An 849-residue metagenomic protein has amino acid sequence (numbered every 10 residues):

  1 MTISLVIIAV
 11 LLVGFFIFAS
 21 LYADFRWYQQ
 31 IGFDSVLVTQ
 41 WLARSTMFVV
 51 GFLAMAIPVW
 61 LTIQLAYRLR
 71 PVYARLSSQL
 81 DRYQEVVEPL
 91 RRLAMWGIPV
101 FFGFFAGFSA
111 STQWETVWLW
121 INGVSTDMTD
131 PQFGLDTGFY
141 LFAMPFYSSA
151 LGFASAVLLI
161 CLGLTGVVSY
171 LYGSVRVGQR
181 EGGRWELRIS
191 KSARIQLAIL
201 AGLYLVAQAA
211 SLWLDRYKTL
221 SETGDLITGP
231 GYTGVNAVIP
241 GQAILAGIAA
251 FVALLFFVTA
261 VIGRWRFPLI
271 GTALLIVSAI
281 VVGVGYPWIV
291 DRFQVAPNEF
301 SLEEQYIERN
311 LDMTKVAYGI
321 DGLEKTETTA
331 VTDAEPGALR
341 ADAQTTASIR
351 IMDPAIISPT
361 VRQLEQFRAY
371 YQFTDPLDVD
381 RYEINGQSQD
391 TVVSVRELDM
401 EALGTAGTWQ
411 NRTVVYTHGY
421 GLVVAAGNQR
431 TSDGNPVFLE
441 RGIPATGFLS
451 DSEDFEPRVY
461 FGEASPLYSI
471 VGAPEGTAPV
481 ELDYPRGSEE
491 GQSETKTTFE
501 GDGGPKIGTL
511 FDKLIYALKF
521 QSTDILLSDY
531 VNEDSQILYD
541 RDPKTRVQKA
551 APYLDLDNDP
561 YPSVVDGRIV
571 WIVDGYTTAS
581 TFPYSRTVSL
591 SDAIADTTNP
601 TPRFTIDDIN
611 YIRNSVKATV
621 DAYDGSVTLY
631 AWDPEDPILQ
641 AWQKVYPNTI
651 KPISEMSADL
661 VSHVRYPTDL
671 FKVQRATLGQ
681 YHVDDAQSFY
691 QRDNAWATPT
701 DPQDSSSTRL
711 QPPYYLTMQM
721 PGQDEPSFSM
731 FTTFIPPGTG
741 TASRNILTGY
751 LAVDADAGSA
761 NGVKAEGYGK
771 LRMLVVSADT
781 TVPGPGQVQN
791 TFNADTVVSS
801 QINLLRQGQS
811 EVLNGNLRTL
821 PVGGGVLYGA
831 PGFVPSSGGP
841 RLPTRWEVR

Functional and structural regions predicted by a protein language model:
S4-R849: Soluble extracytoplasmic regions of secretory-pathway and membrane proteins
